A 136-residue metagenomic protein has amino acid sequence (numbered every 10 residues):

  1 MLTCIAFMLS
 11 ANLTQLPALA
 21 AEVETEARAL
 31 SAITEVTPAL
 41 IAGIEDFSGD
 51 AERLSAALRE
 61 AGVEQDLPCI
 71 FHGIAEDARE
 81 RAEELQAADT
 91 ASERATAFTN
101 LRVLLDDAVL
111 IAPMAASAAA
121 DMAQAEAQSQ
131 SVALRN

Functional and structural regions predicted by a protein language model:
M1-A11: Sec-dependent N-terminal signal peptides
N12-A82, A97-S129: Alpha-helical segments in soluble extracytoplasmic regions
L85-T99: Amphipathic, charged alpha-helical scaffolds that flank and support histidine-based chemistry in signaling
A133-N136: Short, solvent-exposed mixed-charge patches
